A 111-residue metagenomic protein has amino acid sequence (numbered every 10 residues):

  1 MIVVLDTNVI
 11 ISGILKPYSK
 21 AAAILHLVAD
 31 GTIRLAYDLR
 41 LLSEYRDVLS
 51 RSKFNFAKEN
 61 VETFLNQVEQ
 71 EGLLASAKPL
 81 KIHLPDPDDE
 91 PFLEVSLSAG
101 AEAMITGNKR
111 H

Functional and structural regions predicted by a protein language model:
M1-I2: Residues that mark the start of a beta-strand
L5, L15-S50: PIN/NYN-family metal-dependent endoribonuclease catalytic core
L5, L74-K78, I105-G107: Short beta-strands and strand-loop turn motifs
L5-D6, Y37, P85-E90, N108: Histidine- and aromatic-rich ligand-binding microenvironments
V9-I10, L41, R110-H111: Alpha-helix capping/helix-boundary segments
R40-L42, N60-H83: Acidic catalytic patch
F54-N55: Membrane interface segments of multi-pass transport proteins and intramembrane proteases
D89-H111: Acidic, metal-binding active-site segment of PIN/NYN-like and related structure-specific nucleases
